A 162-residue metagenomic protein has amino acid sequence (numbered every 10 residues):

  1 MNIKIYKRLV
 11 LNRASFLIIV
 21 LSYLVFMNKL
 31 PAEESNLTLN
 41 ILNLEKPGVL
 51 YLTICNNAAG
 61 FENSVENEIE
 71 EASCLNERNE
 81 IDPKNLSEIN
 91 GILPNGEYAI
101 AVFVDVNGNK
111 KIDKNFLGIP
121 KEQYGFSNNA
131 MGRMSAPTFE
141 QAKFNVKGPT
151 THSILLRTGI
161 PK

Functional and structural regions predicted by a protein language model:
M1-L11: N-terminal secretory signal peptides that target proteins for export/translocation
R13-F26: Bacterial N-terminal signal peptides
S35-L44, L52: A short, amphipathic beta-strand motif
K46-N63: Short, ordered, surface-exposed loop/turn motifs in non-cytosolic proteins
E66-L93: Tryptophan-paired
G96-V102: A short tyrosine-centered beta-strand micro-motif
G108-D113: Acidic, glycine-anchored loop motifs typical of Ca2+
Q123-G159: Extracellular beta-sheet/turn segments enriched in Thr/Pro/Gly and aliphatic residues
